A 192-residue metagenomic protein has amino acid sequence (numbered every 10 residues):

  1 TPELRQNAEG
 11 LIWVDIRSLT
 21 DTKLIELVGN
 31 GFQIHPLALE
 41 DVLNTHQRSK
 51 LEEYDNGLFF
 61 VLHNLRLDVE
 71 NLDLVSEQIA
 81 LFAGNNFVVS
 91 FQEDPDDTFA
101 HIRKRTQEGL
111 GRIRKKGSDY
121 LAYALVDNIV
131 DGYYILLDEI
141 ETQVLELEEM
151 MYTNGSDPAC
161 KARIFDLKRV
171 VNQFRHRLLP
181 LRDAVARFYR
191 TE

Functional and structural regions predicted by a protein language model:
T1-E192: Peripheral, non-transmembrane regulatory/ligand-interaction domains of membrane transport proteins
